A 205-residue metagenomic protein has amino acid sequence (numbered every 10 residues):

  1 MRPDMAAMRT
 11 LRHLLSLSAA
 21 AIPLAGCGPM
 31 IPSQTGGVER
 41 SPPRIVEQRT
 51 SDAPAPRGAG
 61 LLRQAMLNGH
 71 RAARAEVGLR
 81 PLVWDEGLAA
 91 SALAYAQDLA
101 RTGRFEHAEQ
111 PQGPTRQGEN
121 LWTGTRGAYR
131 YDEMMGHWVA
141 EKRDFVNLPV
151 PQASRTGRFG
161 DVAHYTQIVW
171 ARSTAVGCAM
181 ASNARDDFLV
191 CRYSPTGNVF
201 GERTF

Functional and structural regions predicted by a protein language model:
R2-L17: Bacterial N-terminal signal peptides that target proteins for export
L24-G26: C-terminal motif of bacterial Sec signal peptides marking the signal peptidase cleavage site
G28-T35: Bacterial lipoprotein signal-peptidase II cleavage site
I31, T115-T204: A well-ordered secondary-structure block
E47-T102: A short alpha-helix/helix-coil micro-patch that ends at or immediately precedes a cysteine
H70, E106-A108, H164: Histidine-centered active-site/metal-ligand motif
A73, G103-H107, N147: Feature for soluble, non-membrane regions of globular proteins
A90-Y131: Conserved helix-loop-beta core of C-type lectin(-like) domains
